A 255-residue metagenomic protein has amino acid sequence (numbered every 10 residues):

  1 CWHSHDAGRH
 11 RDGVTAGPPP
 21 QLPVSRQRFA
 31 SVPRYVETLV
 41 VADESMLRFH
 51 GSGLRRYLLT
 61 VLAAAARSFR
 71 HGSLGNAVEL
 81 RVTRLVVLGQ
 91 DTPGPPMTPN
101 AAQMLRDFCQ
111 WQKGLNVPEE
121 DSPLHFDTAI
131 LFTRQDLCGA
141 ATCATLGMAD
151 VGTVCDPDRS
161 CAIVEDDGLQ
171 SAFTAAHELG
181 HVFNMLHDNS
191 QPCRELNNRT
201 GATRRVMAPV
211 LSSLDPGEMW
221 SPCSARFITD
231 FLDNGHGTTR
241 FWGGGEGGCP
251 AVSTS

Functional and structural regions predicted by a protein language model:
C1-C155, L169-Q170: Fold-level signature of zinc-dependent metallopeptidase catalytic domains
A7, L115, A144, A149 (+6 more regions): Secreted/processed peptides and extracellular or luminal domains of membrane proteins
P33-E37, S221-S224, I228, G235-H236: Loop-rich non-cytosolic ectodomains and luminal regions
R67-L74, H181-N184, D233: Sec-exported extracytoplasmic/periplasmic mature domains
T83, V87-Q103, T153-D230: The catalytic-center signature of Zn2+-dependent metalloproteases
H125-T128, S224-A225, D233: A long, glycine-enriched binding/interface module in the latter
H236-S255: Pan-zinc metallopeptidase signature
